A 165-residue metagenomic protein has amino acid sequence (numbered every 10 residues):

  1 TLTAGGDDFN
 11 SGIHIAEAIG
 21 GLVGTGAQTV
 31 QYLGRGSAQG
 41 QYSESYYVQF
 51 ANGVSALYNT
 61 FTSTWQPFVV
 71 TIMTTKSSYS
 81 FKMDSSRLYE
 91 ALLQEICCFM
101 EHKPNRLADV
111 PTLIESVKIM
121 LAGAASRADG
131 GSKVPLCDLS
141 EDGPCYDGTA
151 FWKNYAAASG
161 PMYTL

Functional and structural regions predicted by a protein language model:
T1-A4, G21-T29, V48-S55, K76-L88 (+2 more regions): Short secondary-structure transition/capping segments
T1-W65, P111-K118: Rossmann-like dinucleotide-binding domain that binds NAD(P)(H)
G12-I13, V70, D147: Short, well-ordered secondary-structure micro-motifs
I15-A16, Y89, L93, M120: A general structural signal for well-ordered alpha-helical segments in protein cores
G20-G21, C98, A122: Short glycine/serine- and small hydrophobic-enriched flexible loop segments
Q41-F99: C-terminal substrate-binding/catalytic lobe of Rossmann-fold NAD(P)-dependent oxidoreductases
H102-L165: C-terminal helix-rich "cap/oligomerization" subdomain common to oxidoreductases
